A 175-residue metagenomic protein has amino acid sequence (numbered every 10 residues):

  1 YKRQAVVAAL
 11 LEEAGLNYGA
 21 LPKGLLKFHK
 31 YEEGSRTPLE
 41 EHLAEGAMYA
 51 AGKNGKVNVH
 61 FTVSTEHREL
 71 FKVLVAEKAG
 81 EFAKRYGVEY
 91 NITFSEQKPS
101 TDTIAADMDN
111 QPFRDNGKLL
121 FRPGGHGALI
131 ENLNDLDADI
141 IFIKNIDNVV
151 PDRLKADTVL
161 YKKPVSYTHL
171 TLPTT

Functional and structural regions predicted by a protein language model:
Y1, T168-T174: Conserved small/polar residues in nucleotide/adenosyl-binding loops
K2-S100, A105, V159-K163: Auxiliary tRNA-acceptor-end handling modules of aminoacyl-tRNA synthetases
E66-R68, Q97-P99, A128-L129, D135-A138 (+1 more regions): Short, glycine-/Ser/Thr-/acidic-enriched flexible segments
A105-R114, T158: Short, surface-exposed amphipathic charged segments that create phosphate/polyanion-binding patches used for binding
Q111-N116, E131-I141: HKD (HxKxxxxD) catalytic microenvironment of the phospholipase D
K118-A128: Phosphate/diphosphate-binding loops
F142-L170: Flexible, glycine-rich loop/tail regions that form catalytic "lids" or insertion modules at the edges of active sites
